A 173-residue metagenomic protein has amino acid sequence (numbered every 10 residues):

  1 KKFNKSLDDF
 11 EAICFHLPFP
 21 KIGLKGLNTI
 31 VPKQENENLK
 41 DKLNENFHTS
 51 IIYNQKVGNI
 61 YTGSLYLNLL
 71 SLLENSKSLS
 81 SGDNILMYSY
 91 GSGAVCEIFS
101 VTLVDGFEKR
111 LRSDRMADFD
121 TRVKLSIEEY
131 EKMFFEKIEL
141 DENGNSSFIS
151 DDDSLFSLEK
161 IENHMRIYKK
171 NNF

Functional and structural regions predicted by a protein language model:
K1-F173: Terminal domain-initiation and capping elements
